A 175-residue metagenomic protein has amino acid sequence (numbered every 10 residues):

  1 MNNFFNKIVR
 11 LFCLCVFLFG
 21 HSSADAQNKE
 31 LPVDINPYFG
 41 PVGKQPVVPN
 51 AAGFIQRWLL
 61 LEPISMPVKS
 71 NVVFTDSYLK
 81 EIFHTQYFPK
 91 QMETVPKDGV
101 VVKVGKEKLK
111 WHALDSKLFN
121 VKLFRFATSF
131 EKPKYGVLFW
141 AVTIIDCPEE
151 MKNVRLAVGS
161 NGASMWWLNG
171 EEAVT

Functional and structural regions predicted by a protein language model:
M1-F12: Bacterial N-terminal signal peptides that target proteins for export
R10-G20: Bacterial N-terminal signal peptides
S22-D25: Sec/Tat signal peptide C-region and signal peptidase I cleavage site
Q27-V121: Accessory carbohydrate-binding/adhesion or oligomerization-edge regions at the termini of glycan-active proteins
V121, W166-T175: Solvent-exposed beta-strand/loop surfaces of large extracellular or lumenal domains
F124-K134: Edge strands and adjacent loops of beta-rich recognition modules
Y135-D146: Short beta-strands within extracellular/lumenal beta-sheet-rich domains
K152-W167: Aromatic-lined ligand-binding clefts that engage carbohydrates, nucleic acids, or primary amines
